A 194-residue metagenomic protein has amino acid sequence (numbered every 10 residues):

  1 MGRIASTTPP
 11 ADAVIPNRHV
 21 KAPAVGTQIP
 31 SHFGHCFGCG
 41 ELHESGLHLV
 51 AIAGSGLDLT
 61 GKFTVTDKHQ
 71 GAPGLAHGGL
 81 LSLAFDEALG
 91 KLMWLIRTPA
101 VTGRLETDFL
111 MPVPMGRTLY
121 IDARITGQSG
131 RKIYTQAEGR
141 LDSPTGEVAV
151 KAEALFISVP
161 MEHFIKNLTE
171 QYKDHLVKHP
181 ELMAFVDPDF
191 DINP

Functional and structural regions predicted by a protein language model:
M1-Q28, V113-M115, T126-P194: HotDog/MaoC-like acyl-thioester-processing domains
R3-S6, P10, E87-D122, T126 (+1 more regions): Hydrophobic beta-strand-centered segment that forms part of the acyl-chain substrate-binding groove
I4, P30-A76, D191-P194: Catalytic strand-loop segment that frames the active site of acyl-thioester-processing enzymes
P10-I15, S31-F33, G54-S55, K68-P73 (+4 more regions): Short acidic/polar alpha-helix capping motifs at helix-coil junctions
H32, S45-L47, L57-L59, G79 (+4 more regions): A generic structural signal for short beta-strands and their flanking turns/coil linkers
I52-G54, R124-Q128: Short beta-strand micro-motifs enriched in acidic
K62-T64, E106-D108, D122-R124, E138-R140 (+1 more regions): Residue-level recognition of well-ordered beta-strand positions that form the cores of beta-sheet-rich folds across
L80-A84, A88: Short amphipathic alpha-helical face segments that pack within enzyme cores and frequently flank/anchor catalytic
